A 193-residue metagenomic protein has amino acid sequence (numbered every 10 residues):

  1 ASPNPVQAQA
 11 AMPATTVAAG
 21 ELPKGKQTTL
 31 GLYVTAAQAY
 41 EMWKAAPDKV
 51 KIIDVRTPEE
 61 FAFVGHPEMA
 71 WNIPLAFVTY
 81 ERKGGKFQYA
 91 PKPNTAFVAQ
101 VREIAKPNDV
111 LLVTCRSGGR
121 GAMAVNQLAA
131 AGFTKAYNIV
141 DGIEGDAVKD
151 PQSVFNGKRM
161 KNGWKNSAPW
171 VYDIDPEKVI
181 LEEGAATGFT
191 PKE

Functional and structural regions predicted by a protein language model:
P3-A37, M42-D48, A62-V110, G121-E193: Rhodanese-like catalytic fold shared by cysteine-dependent sulfurtransferases and DSP/PTP-type phosphatases
K51-R56: Short hydrophobic beta-strand that contains or immediately precedes a catalytic carboxylate
V113-T114: Short, surface-exposed ligand- or partner-binding patches at beta-edge/loop junctions that are enriched in aromatics
